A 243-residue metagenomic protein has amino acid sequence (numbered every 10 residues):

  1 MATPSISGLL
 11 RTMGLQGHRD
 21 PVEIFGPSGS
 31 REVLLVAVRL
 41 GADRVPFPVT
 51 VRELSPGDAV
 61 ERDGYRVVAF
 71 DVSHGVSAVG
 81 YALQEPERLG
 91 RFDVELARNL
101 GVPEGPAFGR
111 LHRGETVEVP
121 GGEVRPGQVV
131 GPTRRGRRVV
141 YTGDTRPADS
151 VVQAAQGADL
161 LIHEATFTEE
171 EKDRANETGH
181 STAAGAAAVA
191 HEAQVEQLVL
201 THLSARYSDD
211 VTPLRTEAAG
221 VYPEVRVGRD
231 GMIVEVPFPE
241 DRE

Functional and structural regions predicted by a protein language model:
M1-L15: Di-metal (Zn2+ and/or Mg2+/Mn2+) metal-binding site signature of metallo-dependent hydrolases with the MBL/beta-CASP
I6-L9, L34-A37, V151, A218: Hydrophobic packing residues within well-ordered alpha-helices of enzyme cores
H18-V22, A193-Q197, P223: A short helix->loop->beta-strand "cap" motif at the edges of active sites that frequently abuts
D20-E23, R137-V139: Short active-site oxyanion
P21-G29, I162, V199-L200: Short internal beta-strands
G41-L54: A glycine-rich helix N-cap at a beta->alpha junction
L54-L200, S208-G220, P237-E243: Metal-dependent phosphodiesterase/nuclease catalytic metal-binding core
E224-G231: Conserved phosphate-binding/catalytic loops in two-lobed NTP-binding clefts
